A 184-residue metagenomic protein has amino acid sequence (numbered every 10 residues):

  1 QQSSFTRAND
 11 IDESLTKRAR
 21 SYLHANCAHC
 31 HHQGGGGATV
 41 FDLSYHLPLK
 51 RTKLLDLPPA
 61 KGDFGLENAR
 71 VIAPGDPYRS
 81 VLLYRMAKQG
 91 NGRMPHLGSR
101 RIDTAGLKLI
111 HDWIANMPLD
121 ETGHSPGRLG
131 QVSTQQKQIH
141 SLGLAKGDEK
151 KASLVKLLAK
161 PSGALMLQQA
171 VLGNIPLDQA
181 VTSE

Functional and structural regions predicted by a protein language model:
Q1-S4, G173: Short glycine-centered helix-capping/turn motifs at secondary-structure transition points
S3-A19, H29-G34, L43-K108, A115-L119 (+3 more regions): Electron-transfer interface patches adjacent to heme c in soluble/periplasmic c-type cytochromes and di-/multiheme
A38-V40: Short Cys/His-rich "knuckle" micro-motifs
D112-W113, M166: Conserved short hydrophobic patches within well-ordered secondary structure
G147-E184: Extended alpha-helical scaffolding segments
